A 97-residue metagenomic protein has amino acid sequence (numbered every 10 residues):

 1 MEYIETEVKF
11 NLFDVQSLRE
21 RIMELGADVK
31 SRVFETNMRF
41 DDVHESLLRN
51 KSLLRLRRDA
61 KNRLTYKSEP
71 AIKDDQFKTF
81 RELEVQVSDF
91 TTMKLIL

Functional and structural regions predicted by a protein language model:
M1-I96: N-terminal strand-loop-strand beta-hairpin
